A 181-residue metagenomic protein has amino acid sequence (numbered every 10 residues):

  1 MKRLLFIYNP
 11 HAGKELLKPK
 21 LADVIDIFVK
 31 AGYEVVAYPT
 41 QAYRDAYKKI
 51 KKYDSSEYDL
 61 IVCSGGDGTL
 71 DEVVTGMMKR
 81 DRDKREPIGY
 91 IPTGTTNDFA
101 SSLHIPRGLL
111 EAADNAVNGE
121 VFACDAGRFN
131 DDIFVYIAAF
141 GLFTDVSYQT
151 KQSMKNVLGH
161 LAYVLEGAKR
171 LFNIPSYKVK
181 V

Functional and structural regions predicted by a protein language model:
M1-S64, T75: ATP/NTP phosphate-donor binding region
N9, D67, V146: A residue-level signal for conserved active-site and pocket-lining positions in enzyme catalytic cores
A12, L70, T95: Short, glycine/acidic-enriched loop or turn micro-motifs at the edges of active sites
E15, V73, D98-A100: Generic hydrophobic alpha-helical membrane-span motif
A31, R80-V181: Catalytic core of DAGKc-family lipid kinases
Q41-R44, G65-G68, G94, G141: Short beta->alpha linker loops
T69-R82: Short Gly/Thr/Asp-enriched flexible loops that form oxyanion-binding sites at enzyme active sites
